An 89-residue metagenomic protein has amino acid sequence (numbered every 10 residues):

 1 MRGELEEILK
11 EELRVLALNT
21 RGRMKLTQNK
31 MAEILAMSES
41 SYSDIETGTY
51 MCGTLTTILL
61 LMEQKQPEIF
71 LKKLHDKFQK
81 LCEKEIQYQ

Functional and structural regions predicted by a protein language model:
M1-R23: A short, Lys/Arg-rich alpha-helix, primarily the initiator
E7, I69-Q89: Short, charged recognition helix plus adjacent turn of helix-turn-helix-like nucleic-acid-binding domains
L16, T27, G53-T56: Residues that mark the N-terminal boundary/hinge immediately upstream of a DNA-recognition element
R21, A32, L61: The alpha-helix within a helix-turn-helix
K25-D44: Short alpha-helical DNA-recognition segment
L35-E39, T56, F78: Generic alpha-helical structural signal
T47: Short, conserved catalytic or interaction motifs in soluble domains
M51-K73: DNA major-groove recognition helix of helix-turn-helix/homeodomain DNA-binding modules
